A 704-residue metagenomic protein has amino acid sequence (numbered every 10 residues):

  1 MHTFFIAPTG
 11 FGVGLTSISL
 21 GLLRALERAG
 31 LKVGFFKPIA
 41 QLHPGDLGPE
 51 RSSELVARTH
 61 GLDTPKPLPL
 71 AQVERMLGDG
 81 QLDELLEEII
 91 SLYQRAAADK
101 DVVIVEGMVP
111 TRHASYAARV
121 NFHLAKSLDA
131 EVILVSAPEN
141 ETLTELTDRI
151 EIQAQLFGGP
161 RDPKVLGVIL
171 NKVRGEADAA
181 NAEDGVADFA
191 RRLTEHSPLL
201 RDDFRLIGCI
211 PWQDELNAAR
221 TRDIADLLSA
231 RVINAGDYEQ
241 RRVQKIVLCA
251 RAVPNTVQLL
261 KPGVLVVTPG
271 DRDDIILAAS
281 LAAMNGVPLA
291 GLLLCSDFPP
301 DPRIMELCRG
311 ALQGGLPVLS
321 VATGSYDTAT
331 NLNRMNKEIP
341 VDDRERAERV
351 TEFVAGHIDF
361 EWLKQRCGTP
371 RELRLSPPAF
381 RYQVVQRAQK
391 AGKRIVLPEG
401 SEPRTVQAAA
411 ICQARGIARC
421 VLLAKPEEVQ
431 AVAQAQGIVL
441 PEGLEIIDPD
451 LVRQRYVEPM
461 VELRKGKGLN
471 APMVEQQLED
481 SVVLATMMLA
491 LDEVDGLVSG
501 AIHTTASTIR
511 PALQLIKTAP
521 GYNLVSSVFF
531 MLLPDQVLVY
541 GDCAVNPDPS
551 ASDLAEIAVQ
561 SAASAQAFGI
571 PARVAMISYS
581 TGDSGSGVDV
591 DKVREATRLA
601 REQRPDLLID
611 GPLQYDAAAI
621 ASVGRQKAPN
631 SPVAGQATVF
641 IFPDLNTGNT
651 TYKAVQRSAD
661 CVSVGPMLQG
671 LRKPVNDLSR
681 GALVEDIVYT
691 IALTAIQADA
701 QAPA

Functional and structural regions predicted by a protein language model:
M1-P378: Flexible phosphate-sensing "switch/lid" loops adjacent to ATP/NTP-binding sites across phosphate-transfer
R374-D591, E595-A634, V639-A704: Anion-binding alpha/beta catalytic cores of soluble intermediary-metabolism enzymes, centered on
